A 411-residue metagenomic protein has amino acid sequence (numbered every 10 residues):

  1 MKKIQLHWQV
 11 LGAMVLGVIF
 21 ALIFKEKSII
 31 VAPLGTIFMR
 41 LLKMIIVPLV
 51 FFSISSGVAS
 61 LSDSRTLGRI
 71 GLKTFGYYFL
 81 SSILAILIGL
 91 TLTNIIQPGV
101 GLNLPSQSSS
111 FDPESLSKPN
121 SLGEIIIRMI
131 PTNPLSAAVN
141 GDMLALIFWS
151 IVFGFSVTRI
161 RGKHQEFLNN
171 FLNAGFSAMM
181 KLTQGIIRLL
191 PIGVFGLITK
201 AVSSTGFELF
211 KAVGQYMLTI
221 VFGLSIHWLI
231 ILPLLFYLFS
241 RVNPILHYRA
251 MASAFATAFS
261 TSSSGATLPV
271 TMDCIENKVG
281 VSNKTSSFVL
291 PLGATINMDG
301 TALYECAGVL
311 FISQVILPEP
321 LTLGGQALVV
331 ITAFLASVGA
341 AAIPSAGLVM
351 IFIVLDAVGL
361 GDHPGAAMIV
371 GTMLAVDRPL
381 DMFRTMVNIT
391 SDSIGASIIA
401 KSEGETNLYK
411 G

Functional and structural regions predicted by a protein language model:
M1-S60: Anchoring transmembrane alpha helix of integral membrane proteins
H7, L11, V18-L22, M39-L42 (+4 more regions): Signature of multi-pass transmembrane helix bundles
K25, A59-T66, G101, I160-E166 (+7 more regions): Juxtamembrane helix-boundary/capping and inter-helix hinge elements in multi-pass membrane proteins
I30-V31, G68, F207-Q215, N243-A252 (+2 more regions): Membrane-water interface of transmembrane alpha-helices in multipass transporters/channels
A32, T36-R40, R69, R128 (+8 more regions): Short amphipathic alpha-helical coupling elements at transmembrane boundaries
I37, I54-S55, T74-F79, V152 (+8 more regions): Transmembrane helix-bundle signature of multi-pass membrane transporters/permeases
A256-S337, A396, T406-Y409: Helix-loop-helix junctions within the multi-pass membrane cores of secondary transporters/permeases
C306-G411: Transmembrane alpha-helical segments and their short flanking loops that form helix-hairpins/helix-helix interfaces
